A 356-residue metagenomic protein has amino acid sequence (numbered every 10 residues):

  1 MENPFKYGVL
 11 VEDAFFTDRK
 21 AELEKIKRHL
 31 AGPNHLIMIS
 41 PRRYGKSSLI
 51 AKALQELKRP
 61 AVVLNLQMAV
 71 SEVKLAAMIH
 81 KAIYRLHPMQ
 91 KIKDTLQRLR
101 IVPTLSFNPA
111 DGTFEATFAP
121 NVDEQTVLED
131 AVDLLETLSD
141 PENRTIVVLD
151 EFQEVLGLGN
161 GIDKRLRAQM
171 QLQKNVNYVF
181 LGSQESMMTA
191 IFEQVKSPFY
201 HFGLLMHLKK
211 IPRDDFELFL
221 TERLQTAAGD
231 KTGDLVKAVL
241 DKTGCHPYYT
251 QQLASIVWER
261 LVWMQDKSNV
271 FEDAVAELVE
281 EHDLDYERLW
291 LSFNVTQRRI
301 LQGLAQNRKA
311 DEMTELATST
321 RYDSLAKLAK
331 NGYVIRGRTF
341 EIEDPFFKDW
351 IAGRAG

Functional and structural regions predicted by a protein language model:
M1-L36, P41, M89, G356: A short, basic N-terminal segment
E2-N3, A276-G356: C-terminal leucine-rich, beta-strand-based interaction scaffolds used for sensing/assembly
G32-H35, I39-Y44, S48-T145: P-loop NTPase nucleotide-binding core
E56, R165, I256, K327-N331: Alpha-helical DNA-recognition elements
F118-E185, E193: Conserved Walker B catalytic segment
A190-D241, V262-Q265: Helix-loop-helix "sensor" segment of P-loop NTPases
V236, E259-H282: Conserved C-terminal helix/linker of AAA+ ATPases
V236-K242, Y248-V262, R299-Q302, A326: C-terminal helical "lid" of AAA+/P-loop NTPase domains
